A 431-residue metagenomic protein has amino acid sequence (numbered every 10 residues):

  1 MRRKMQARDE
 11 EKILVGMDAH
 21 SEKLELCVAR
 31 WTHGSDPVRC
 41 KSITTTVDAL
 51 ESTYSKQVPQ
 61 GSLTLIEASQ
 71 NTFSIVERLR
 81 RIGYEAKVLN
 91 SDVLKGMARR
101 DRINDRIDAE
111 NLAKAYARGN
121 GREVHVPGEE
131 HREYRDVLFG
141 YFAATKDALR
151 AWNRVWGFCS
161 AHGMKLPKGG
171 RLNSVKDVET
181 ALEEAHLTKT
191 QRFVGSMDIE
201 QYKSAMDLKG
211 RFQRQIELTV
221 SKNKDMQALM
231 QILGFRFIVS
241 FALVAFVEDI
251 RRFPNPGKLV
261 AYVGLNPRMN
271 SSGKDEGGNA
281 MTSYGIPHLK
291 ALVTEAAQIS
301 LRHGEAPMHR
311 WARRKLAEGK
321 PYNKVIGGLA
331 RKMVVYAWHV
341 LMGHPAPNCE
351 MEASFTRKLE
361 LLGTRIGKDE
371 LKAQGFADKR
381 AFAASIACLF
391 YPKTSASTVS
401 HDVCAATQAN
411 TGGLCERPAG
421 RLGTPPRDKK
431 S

Functional and structural regions predicted by a protein language model:
Q6-R30, L112: Gly/Thr-rich phosphate-binding beta-strand-loop-beta motif of the actin/hexokinase/Hsp70
A29, H33-S62: Nucleic-acid-processing active sites and adjacent nucleic-acid-binding tracks, predominantly divalent metal-dependent
G61-S69: Short glycine-rich phosphate-binding loop at a beta-alpha junction
K87-H125, R132, V178, L182 (+1 more regions): Short alpha-helix plus adjacent loop in nuclease-associated cores
F139-A228: Glycine-rich, often acidic, oxyanion-interacting loops/wings at catalytic, nucleic-acid, or phospho-protein interfaces
A228-Q231, F237, A242-Y322, C404 (+2 more regions): Phosphate-backbone recognition surface of nucleic-acid-processing proteins
K274, W311-S431: Low-complexity, acidic/Ser/Thr- and charged residue-rich accessory regions of DNA metabolism proteins
